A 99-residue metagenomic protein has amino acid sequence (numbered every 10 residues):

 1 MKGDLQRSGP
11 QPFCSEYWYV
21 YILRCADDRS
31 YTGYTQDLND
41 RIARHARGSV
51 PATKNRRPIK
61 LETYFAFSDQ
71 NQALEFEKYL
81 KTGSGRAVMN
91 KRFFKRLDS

Functional and structural regions predicted by a protein language model:
M1-V50, R57, Y64-T82, R86 (+1 more regions): GIY-YIG nuclease catalytic motif and its immediate N-terminal context
